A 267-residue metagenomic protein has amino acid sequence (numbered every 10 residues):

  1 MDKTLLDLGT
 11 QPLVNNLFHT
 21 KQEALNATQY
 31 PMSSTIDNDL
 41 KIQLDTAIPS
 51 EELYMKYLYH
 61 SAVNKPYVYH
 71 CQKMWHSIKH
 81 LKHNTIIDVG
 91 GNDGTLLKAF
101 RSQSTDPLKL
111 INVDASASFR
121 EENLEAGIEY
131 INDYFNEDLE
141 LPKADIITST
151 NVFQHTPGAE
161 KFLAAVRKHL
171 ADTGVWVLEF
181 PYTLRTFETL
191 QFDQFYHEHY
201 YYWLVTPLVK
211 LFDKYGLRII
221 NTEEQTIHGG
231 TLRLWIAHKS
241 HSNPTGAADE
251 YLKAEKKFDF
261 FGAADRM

Functional and structural regions predicted by a protein language model:
M1-P66, E223: N-terminal juxtadomain amphipathic helix that follows a signal peptide/anchor or precedes a small N-terminal auxiliary
H83-N92: Conserved class I S-adenosyl-L-methionine
D93-D106: Conserved SAM-binding loop of SAM-dependent methyltransferases across substrates and taxa, primarily the Class I
L124-D138: Conserved SAM-binding strand-loop segment of SAM-dependent methyltransferases
T148: A conserved beta-strand element that flanks and buttresses the S-adenosyl-L-methionine
E160-V175: A short glycine-rich, Lys/Arg-flanked "PGG" loop and its adjoining helix->strand segment in the class I
L178-Y201, V205-P207, F212: Short, glycine-/aromatic-enriched active-site segment of Class I SAM-dependent methyltransferases
H228-M267: Flexible, glycine-/basic-rich loop-and-beta segments that form/coincide with the SAM-dependent methyltransferase
